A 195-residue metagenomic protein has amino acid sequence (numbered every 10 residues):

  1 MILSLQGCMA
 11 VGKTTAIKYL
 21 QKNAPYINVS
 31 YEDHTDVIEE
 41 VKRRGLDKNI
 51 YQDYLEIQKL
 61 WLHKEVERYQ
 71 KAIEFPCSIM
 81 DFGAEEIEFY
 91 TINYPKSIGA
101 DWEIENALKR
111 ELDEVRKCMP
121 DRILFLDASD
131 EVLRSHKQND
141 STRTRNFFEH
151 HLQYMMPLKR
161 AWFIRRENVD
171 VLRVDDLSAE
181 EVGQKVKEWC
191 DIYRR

Functional and structural regions predicted by a protein language model:
L5: Hydrophobic anchor at the beta1->P-loop junction of P-loop NTPases
C8: P-loop (Walker A) phosphate-binding loop of NTP-binding proteins
V11: ATP-binding Walker
T14: Walker A/P-loop
Q21-E67: Conserved substrate/cofactor phosphate-moiety recognition/catalytic segment in nucleotide-dependent phosphotransferases
M80-S141: ATP-dependent NMP and nucleoside kinases share a basic, alpha-helical "lid"
S135-R195: NTP-dependent small-molecule kinase module
